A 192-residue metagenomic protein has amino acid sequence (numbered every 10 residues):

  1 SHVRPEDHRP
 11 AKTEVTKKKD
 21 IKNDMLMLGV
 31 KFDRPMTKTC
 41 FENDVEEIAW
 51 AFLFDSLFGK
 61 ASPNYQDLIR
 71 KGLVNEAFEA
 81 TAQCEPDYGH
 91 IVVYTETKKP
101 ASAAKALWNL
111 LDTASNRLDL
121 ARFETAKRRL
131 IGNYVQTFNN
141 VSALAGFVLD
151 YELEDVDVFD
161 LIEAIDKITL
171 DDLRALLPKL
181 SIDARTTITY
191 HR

Functional and structural regions predicted by a protein language model:
S1-T39, N43, D55-A101, E163-R185: Non-catalytic beta-strand/loop surface segments
H8, I48-A49, D87, L110 (+2 more regions): General secondary-structure edge motif
P35-K38, A49, E79, L144-V148: Short hydrophobic/aromatic-rich motifs at helix boundaries and adjacent loops
D44, S102-A106, Y151-V156: Short acidic alpha-helix initiation/capping motifs at coil-to-helix transition points, especially at protein N-termini
E47-D55: Helix-start/capping segments and mature chain N-termini
W50, S62, A104, W108 (+4 more regions): Extracytoplasmic/secreted envelope proteins and their assembly/folding machinery, especially bacterial periplasmic
G59-K60, A80-T137: M16/insulysin-pitrilysin zinc metalloprotease superfamily fold
A126-R192: C-terminal regions of mature proteins
